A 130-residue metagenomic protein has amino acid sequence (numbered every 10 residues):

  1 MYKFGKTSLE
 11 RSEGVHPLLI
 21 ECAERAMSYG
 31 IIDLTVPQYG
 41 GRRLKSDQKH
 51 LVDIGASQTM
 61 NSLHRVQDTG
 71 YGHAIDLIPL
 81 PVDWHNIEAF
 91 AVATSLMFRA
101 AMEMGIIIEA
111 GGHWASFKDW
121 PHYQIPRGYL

Functional and structural regions predicted by a protein language model:
M1-P37, A89: Active-site acidic/histidine clusters and adjacent loop/turn architecture that either coordinate catalytic ions
K3-K6, K45, K49, K118: Context-gated lysine
R11, R25, R42-R43, R65 (+2 more regions): Arginine residue identity/basic-tract feature
E13-I20, R42-K45, Y71: Alpha-helix initiation and capping sites
L19-E24, T59-V66, S95: Intrinsically disordered, low-complexity boundary segments flanking structured domains
A23-S57, E103, I108-G111: Extended, low-complexity, intrinsically disordered C-terminal regulatory tails of eukaryotic serine/threonine kinases
R43-P79: Short, surface-exposed glycine/acidic/tryptophan-bearing loops
H64-L130: Catalytic cores and adjacent binding grooves of peptidoglycan-active enzymes
